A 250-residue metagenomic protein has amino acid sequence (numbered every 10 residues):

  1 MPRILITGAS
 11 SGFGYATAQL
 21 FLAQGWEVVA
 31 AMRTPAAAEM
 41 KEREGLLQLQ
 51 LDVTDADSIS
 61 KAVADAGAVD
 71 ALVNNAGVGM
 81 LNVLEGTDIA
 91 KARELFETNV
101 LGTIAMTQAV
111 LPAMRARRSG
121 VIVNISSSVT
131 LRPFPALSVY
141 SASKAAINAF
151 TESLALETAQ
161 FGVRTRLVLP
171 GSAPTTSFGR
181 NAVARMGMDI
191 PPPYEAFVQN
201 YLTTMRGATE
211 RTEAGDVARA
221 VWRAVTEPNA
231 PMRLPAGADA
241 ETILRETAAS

Functional and structural regions predicted by a protein language model:
S10, A18: N-terminal Rossmann NAD(P)H-binding glycine-rich loop of SDR-like oxidoreductase domains
L51-K61, I89-A90: The beta1-alpha1 cofactor-binding region of Rossmann-like NAD(H)/NADP(H)-dependent oxidoreductases
V83-L84, K91-E94: Substrate-binding pocket helix/loop in short-chain dehydrogenase/reductase
T107, S143: Active-site helix of classical SDR
S127: Residue(s) in the substrate-gating loop at a strand-loop-helix junction that position the organic substrate next
R132, S153-R164: Active-site-adjacent segment of SDR/Rossmann-fold oxidoreductases
Q160-A230: SDR active-site lid
